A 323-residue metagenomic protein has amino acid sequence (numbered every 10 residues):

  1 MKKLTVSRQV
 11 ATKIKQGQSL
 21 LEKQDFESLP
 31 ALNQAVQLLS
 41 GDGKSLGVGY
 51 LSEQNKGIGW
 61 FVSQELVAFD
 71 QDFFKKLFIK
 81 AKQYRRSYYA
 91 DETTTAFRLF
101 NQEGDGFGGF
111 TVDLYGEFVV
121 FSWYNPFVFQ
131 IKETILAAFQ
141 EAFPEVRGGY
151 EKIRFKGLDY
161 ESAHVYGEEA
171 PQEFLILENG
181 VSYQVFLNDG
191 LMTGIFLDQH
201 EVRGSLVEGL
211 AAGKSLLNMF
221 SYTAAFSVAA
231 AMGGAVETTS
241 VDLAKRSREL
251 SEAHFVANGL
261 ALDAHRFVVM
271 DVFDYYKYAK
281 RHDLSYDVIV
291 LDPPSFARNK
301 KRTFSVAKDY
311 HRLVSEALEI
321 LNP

Functional and structural regions predicted by a protein language model:
M1-F110: Non-catalytic accessory regions of SAM-dependent methyltransferases
F100-F107, T111-D113, F129-F196, G204: Non-catalytic substrate-recognition/targeting regions of SAM-dependent transferases
L197-K214: Conserved alpha-helix/loop element of class I SAM-dependent methyltransferases that forms part of the SAM/SAH-binding
A212-Y222: Conserved class I S-adenosyl-L-methionine
T223-A235: Conserved SAM-binding loop of SAM-dependent methyltransferases across substrates and taxa, primarily the Class I
E237-D242: Conserved SAM-binding motif I beta-strand of class I
A244-V290: S-adenosyl-L-methionine
V272-P323: S-adenosylmethionine
